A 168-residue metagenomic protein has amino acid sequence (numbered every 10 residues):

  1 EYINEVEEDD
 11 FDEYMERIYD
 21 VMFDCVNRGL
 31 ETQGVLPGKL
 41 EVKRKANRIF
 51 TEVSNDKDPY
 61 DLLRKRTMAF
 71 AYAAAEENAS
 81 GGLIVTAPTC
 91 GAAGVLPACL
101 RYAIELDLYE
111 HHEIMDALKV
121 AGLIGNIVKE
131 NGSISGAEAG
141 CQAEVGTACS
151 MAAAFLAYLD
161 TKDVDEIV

Functional and structural regions predicted by a protein language model:
E5-G140: Accessory "access/gating" subregions that flank catalytic or transport cores
I127-V168: Hydrophobic alpha-helical bundle architecture
